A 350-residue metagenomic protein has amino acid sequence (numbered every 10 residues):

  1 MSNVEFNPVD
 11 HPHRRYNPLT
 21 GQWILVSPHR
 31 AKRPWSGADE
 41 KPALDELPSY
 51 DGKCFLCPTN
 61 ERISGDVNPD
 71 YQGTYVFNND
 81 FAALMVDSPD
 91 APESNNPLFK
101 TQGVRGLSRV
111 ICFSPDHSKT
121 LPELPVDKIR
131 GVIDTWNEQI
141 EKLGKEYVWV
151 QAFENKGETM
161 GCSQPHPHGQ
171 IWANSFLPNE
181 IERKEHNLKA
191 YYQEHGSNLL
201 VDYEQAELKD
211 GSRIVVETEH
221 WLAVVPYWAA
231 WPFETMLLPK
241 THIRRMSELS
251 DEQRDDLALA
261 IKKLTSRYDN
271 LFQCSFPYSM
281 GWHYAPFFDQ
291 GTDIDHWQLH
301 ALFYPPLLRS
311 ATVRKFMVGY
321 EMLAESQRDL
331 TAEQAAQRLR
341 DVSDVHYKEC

Functional and structural regions predicted by a protein language model:
M1-H166, W172-R244, L249-E252, T265-S266 (+3 more regions): Active-site microenvironments that recognize anionic phosphate/pyrophosphate groups
G131, D256-L259: A generic alpha-helix signature
L259-F276: Internal helical hairpin/lid segments
